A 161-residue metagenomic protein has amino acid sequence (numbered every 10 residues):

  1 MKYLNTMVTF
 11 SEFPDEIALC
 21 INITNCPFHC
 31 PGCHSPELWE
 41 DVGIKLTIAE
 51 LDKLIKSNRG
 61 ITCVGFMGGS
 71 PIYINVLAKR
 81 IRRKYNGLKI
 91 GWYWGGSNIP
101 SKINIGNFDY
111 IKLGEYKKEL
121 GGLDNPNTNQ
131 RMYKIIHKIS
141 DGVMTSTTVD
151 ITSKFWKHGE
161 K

Functional and structural regions predicted by a protein language model:
M1-N22, S35-E40, K154-K161: N-terminal [4Fe-4S]-dependent radical SAM core
A18, C63-G65, K89-G91, Y110: Structural preference for beta-strand elements that scaffold enzyme active sites
C20-C33, S70: Cysteine-centered iron-sulfur cluster-binding motifs in ferredoxin-type domains/subunits of redox enzymes
H29-L38, R59-I61: Short, basic/glycine-rich phosphate-binding loops at helix/coil junctions that contact nucleotide phosphates
L38, G69, E115-Y116: Flexible loop residues that form catalytic and substrate-binding hotspots at small-molecule/glycan-binding clefts
E40-K53, P71-G106: Canonical radical SAM enzyme core domain
G60-R80, D124-Q130, H137: Conserved glycine-rich "GG(E/T)P / GGGxP" loop and the immediately following alpha-helix in the radical SAM core
I105-K161: Classical nucleotidyltransferase
